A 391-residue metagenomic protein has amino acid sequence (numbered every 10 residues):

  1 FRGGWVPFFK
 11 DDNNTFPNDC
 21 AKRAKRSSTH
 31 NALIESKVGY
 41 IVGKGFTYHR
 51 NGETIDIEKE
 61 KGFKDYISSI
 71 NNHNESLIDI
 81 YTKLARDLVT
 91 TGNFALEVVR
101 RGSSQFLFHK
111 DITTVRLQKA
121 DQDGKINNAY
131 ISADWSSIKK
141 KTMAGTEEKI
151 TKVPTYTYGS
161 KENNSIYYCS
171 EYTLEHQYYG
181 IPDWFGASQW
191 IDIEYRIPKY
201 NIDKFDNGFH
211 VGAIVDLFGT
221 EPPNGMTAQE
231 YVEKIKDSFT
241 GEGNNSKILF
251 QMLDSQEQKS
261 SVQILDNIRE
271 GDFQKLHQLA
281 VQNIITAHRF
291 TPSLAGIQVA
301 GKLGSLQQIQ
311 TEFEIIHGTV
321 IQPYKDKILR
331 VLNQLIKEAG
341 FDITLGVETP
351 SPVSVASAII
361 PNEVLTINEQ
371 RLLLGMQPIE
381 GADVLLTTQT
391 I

Functional and structural regions predicted by a protein language model:
F1-D254, T366-T390: Structured, contiguous alpha/beta core segments that scaffold functional sites
A24-K25, D79, R86-D87, K234-I391: C-terminal helix-loop subdomains that flank or include functional centers
